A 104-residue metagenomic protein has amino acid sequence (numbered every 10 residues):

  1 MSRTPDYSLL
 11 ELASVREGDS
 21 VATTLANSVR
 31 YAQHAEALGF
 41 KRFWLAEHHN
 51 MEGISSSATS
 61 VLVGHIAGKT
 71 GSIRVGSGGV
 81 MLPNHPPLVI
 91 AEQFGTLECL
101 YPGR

Functional and structural regions predicted by a protein language model:
M1-V75: N-terminal beta1-alpha1-beta2 module of alpha/beta enzyme domains
S2-V21, N84-R104: Flexible, glycine-rich active-site loops centered on histidine and acidic residues that chelate a metal or position
S55-T59, P83, I90: Generic structural signal for well-ordered secondary structure
K69, G78, T96: Glycine-rich, flexible loop/turn motifs
G76-P83: Structural motif corresponding to the early beta-alpha repeats
